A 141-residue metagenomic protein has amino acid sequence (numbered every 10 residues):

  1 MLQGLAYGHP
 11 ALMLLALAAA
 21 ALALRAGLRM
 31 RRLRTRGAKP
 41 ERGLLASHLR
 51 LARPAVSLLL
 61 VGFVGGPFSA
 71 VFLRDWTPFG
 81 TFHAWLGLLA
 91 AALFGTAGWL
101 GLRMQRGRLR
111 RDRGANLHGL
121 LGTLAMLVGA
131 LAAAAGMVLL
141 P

Functional and structural regions predicted by a protein language model:
M1-P141: Membrane-embedded alpha-helical bundles that constitute the cytochrome b-like, heme-associated redox core of multi-pass
